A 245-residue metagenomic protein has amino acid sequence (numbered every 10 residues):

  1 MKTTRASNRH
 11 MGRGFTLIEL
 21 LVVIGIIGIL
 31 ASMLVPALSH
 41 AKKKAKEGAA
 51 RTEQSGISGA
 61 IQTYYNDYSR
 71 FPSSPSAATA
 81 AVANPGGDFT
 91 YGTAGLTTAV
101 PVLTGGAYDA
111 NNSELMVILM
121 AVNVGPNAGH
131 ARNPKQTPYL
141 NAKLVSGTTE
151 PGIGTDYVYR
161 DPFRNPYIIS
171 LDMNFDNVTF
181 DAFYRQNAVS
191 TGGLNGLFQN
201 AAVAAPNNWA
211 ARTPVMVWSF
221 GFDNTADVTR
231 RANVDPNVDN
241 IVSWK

Functional and structural regions predicted by a protein language model:
M1-F15: N-terminal leader/signal peptides at the extreme start of proteins
N8, E19-G25, T63, V158: N-terminal hydrophobic or amphipathic segments with adjacent small-residue motifs that include Sec signal peptides
G12-A41, Q54: N-terminal single-pass transmembrane signal-anchor helix
E47-K245: N-terminal pilin/flagellin-like segments and related low-complexity appendage regions
